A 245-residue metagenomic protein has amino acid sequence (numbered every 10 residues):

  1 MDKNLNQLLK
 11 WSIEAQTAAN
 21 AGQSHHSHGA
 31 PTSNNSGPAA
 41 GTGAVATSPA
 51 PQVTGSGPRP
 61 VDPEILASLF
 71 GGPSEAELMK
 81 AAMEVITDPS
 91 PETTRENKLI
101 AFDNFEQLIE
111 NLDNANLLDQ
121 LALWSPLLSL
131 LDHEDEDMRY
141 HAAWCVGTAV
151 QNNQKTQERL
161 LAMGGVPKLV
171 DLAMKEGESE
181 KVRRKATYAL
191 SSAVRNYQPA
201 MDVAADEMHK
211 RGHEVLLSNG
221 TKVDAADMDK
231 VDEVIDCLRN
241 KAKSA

Functional and structural regions predicted by a protein language model:
D2-E14, S24-H28, N34-P38, G43-P60 (+6 more regions): Alpha-helical solenoid repeats of the armadillo/HEAT superfamily in eukaryotic scaffolding/adaptor proteins
T17-A21: Low-complexity, charge- and small-residue-enriched intrinsically disordered regions
E64: Internal, Lys/Arg-enriched amphipathic helical interaction segments that engage polyanionic partners
M83-E134: Onset and early core of a folded interaction/catalytic domain in large eukaryotic regulators
A115-D119, Q154-L161: Short alpha-helical interface patches
L123-L128, G165-V170, A204, G212: HEAT/HEAT-like alpha-solenoid repeats
P126-S129, H141-T148, K168: Generic beta-strand or strand-like secondary-structure segments
